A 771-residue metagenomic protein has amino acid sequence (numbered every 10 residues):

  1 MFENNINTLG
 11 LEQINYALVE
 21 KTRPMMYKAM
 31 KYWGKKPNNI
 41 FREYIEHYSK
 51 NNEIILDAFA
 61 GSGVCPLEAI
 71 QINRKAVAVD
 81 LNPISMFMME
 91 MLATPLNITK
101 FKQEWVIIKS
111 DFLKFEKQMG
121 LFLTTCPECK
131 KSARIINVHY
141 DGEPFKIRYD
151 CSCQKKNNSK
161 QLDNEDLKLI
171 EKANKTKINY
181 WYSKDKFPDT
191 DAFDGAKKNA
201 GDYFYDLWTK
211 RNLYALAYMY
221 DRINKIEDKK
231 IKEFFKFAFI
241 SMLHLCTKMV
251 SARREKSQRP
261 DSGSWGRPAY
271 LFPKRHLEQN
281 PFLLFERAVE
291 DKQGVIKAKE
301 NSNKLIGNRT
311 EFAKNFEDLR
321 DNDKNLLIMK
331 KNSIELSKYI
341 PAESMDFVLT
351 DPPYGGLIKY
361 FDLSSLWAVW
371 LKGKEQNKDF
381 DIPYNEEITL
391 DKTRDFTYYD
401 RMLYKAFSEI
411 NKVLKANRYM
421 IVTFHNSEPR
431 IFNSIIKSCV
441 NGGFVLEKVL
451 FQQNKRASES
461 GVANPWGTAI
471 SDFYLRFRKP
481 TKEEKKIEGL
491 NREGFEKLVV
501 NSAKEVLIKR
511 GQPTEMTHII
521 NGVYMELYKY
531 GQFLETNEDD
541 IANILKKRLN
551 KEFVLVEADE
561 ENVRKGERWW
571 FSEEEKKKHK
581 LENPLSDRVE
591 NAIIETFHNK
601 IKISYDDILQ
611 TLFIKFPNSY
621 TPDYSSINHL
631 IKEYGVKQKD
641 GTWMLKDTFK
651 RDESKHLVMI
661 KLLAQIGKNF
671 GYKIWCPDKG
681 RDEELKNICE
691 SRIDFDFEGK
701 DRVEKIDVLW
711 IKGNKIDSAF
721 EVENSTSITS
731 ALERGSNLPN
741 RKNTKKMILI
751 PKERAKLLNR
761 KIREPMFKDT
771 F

Functional and structural regions predicted by a protein language model:
F2-L56, P66, I70-E343, L357-K392 (+11 more regions): Nucleic-acid modification enzymes, centered on SAM-dependent nucleic-acid methyltransferases
F59-G63: Class I SAM-dependent methyltransferase "Motif I" SAM/SAH-binding loop
D400-A416, N441: A short glycine-rich, Lys/Arg-flanked "PGG" loop and its adjoining helix->strand segment in the class I
K486-H518, G522-E535, K578-Y605, T611-F616 (+1 more regions): Positively charged, polyanion-binding regions of nucleic-acid-associated proteins
I487-E493, L534-A592, S619-D652: Charged low-complexity interaction tracts in eukaryotic proteins
K650-D678: Nuclease catalytic cores
K668, I674-N714: Active-site metal-binding core of divalent-cation-utilizing nuclease and nuclease-like domains
E690-R692, E698, E753-F771: Domain-level recognition of nuclease-like catalytic cores that cleave nucleotide substrates
